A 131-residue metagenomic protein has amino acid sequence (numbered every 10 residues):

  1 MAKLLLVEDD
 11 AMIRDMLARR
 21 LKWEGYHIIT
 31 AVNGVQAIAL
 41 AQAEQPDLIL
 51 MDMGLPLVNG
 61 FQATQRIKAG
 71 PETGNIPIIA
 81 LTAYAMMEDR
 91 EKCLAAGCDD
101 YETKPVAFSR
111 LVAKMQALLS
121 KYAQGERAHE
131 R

Functional and structural regions predicted by a protein language model:
E8: Conserved acidic carboxylate
A11-I29: Two-component/phosphorelay signaling modules centered on CheY-like receiver
R14, P56, G74, M86: The feature encodes the CheY-like receiver
A18, V106-Q116: C-terminal output helix
E44-L50, L55: Active-site beta3 strand of CheY-like receiver
